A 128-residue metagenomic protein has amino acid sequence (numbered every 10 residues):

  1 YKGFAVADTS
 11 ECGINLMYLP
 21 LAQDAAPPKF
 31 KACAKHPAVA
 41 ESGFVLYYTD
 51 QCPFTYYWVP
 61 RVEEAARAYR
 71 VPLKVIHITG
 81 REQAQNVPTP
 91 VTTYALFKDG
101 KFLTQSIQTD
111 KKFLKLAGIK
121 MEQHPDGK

Functional and structural regions predicted by a protein language model:
K2-A5, R67-L73: Structural alpha-beta junctions
K2-L16, S106: Conserved catalytic-core motifs of GNAT/GCN5-like acyltransferases
C12-C33: Short, structured interface segments
A32-A68: Local sequence-structure signature of Cys/Sec-based thiol-disulfide redox active-site neighborhoods
D50, R70, H77, I119 (+1 more regions): Charge-dense, helix-prone N-terminal extensions
L73-T92: Thioredoxin-like thiol-disulfide oxidoreductase module
P88-F97, Q108: Structural micro-motif
K98-G127: Non-catalytic, surface beta->alpha helical segment in thiol-disulfide oxidoreductase systems
